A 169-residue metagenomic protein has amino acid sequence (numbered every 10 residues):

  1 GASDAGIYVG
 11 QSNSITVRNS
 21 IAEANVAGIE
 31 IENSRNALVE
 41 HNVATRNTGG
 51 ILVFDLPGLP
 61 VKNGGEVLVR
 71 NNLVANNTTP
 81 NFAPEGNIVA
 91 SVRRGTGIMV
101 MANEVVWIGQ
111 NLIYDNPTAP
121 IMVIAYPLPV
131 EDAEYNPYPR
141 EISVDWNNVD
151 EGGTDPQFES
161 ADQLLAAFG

Functional and structural regions predicted by a protein language model:
G1-A5, N13-A27, R35-G49, N63-T78 (+2 more regions): Right-handed parallel beta-helix
A5-Q11, A27-N33, G50-K62, P80-G86 (+4 more regions): Glycine-rich beta-solenoid repeat tracts in large extracellular/virion proteins
N116, P129-V130: Eukaryotic short linear interaction motifs
